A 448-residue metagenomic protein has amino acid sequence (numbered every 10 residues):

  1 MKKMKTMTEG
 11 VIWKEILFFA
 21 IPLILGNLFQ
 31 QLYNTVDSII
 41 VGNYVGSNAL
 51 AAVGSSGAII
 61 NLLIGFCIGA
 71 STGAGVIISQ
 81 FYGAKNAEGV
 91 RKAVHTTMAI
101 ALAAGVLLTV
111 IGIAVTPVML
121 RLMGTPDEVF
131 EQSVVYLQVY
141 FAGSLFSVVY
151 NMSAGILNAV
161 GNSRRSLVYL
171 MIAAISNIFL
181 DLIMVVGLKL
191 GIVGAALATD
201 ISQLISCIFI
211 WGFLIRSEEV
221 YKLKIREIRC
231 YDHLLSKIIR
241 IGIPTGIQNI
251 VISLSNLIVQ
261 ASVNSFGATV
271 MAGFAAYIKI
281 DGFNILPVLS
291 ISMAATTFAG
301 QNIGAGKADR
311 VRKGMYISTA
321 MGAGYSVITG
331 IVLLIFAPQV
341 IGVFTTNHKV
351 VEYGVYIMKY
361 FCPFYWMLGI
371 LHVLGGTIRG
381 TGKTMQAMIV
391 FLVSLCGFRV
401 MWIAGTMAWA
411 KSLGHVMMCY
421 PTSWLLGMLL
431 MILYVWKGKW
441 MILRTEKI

Functional and structural regions predicted by a protein language model:
M1-A20, I78-G143, G187-I243, A299-F364 (+1 more regions): Short alpha-helical transmembrane segments in multi-pass integral membrane proteins
E9, W13-L32, V36, I59-F66 (+8 more regions): Residue-level signal for short hydrophobic patches within transmembrane helices of multi-pass membrane transporters
F18-D37, V139, Y150, A173 (+5 more regions): Transmembrane helical elements of multi-pass membrane transporters/channels
L28, L32-L50, L120-D127, I183-L190 (+5 more regions): Helix-terminus/linker motif at the lipid-water interface of multi-pass membrane proteins
V45-A58, S133-L137, A196, A268-F283 (+2 more regions): Small-residue hotspots at the loop-to-helix junctions and early N-terminal turns of transmembrane alpha-helices
L50-V110, S147-S166, Q260, G273-A337 (+1 more regions): Small-residue-rich hydrophobic transmembrane alpha-helices
L62-G65, N177-L182, C207-W211, F283-L286 (+4 more regions): Hydrophobic transmembrane alpha-helices of multi-pass small-molecule transporters
S71, Y140-N158, S166-A174, A195-I208 (+4 more regions): Short runs within selected transmembrane alpha-helices of multi-pass transporters and secretion channels
